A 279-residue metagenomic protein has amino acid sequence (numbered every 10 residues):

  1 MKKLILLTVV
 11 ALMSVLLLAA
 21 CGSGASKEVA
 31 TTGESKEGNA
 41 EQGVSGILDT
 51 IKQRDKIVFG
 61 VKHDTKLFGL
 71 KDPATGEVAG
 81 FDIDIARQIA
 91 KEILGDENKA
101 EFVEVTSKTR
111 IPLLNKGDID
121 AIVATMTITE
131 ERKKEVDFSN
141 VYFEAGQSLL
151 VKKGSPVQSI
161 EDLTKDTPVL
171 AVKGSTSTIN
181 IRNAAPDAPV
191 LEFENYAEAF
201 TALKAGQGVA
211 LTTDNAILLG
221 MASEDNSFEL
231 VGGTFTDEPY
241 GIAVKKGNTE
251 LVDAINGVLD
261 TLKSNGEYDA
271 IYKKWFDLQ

Functional and structural regions predicted by a protein language model:
L6, L17-T32: Bacterial lipoprotein signal-peptidase II cleavage site
G22, G33-E37, E41, I83-D84 (+3 more regions): Extended ligand-binding regions for polar small-molecule ligands
T32-G46, K52-A121: Extracytoplasmic small-molecule ligand-binding "clamshell" domains of the periplasmic binding protein/Venus flytrap
I57-V61, A79, E161-G174: Short loop->beta-strand "edge-of-pocket" segments that line small-molecule binding or catalytic clefts across diverse
H63, E144-V151, A197, N215 (+2 more regions): Periplasmic-binding protein-like
R87, K99-E161: Acidic, polar ligand-binding/catalytic clefts
A100-P112, P156, K173, L191-T201 (+2 more regions): Short helix-initiation/N-cap motifs at beta->coil->alpha
T109, M126-K134, N180-N183, K204-D237: A ligand-binding cleft/hinge motif common to bilobed small-molecule-binding domains
